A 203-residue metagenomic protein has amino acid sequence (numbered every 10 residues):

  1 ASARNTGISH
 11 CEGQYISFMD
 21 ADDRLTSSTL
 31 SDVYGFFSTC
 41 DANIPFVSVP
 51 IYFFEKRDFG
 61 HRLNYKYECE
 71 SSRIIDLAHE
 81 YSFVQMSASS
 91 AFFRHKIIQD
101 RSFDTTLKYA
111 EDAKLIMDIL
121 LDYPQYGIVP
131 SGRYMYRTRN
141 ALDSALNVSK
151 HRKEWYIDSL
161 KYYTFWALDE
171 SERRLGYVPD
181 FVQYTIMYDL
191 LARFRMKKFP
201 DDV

Functional and structural regions predicted by a protein language model:
A1-C11: Glycine-rich, basic loop-to-helix element that forms the pyrophosphate-binding segment of sugar-nucleotide handling
E12-G13, S87-R101: Conserved nucleotide-sugar donor-binding and metal-coordinating catalytic region shared by glycosyltransferases
I16: Short aromatic/hydrophobic "clamp" motif used to bind/position activated sugar donors
M19-A21: Catalytic metal- and UDP-sugar-binding loop of GT-A-like glycosyltransferases, i.e., residues flanking the conserved
R24, S28-L63: Conserved donor NDP-sugar-binding/catalytic core segment of glycosyltransferases
P50, H61-V84: Short, flexible, basic/aromatic active-site loop/helix in glycosyltransferases
L107-K108, Y126-Y162, M196-D202: Nucleotide-sugar-dependent glycosyltransferase catalytic core
Y109-L115: Acidic donor-binding loop at a coil-to-helix junction in glycosyltransferase catalytic cores that engages
